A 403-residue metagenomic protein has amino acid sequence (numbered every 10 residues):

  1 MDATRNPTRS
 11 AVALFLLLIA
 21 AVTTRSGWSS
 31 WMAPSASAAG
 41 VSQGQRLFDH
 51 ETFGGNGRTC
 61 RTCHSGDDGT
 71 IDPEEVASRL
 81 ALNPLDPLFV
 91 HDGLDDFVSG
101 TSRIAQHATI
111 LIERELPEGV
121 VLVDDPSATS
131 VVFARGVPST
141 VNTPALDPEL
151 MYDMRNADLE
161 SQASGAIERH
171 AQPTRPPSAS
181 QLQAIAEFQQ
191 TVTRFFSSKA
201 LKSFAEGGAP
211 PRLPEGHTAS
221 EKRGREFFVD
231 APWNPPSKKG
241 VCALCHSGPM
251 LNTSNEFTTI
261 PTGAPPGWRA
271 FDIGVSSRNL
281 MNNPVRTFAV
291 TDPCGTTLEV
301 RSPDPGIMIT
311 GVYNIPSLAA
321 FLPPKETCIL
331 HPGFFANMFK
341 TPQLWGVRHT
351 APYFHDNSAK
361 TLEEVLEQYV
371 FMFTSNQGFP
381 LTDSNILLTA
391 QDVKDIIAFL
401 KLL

Functional and structural regions predicted by a protein language model:
M1-T8: N-terminal secretory signal peptides that target proteins for export/translocation
V12-R25: Bacterial N-terminal signal peptides
R25-L403: Periplasmic c-type cytochrome electron-transfer domains
